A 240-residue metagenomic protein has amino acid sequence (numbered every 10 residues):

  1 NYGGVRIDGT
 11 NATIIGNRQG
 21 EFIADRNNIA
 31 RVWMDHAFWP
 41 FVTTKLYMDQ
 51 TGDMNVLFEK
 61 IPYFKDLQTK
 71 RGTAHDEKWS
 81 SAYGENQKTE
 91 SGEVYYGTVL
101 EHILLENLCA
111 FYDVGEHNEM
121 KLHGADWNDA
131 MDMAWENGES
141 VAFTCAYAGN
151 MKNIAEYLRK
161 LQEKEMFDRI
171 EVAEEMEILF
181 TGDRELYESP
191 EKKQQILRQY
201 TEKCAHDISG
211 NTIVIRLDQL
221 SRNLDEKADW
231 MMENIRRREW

Functional and structural regions predicted by a protein language model:
N1, I15, R31-W39, T43-T51 (+4 more regions): Anionic coordination/interaction segments
N1-E116, V141-M151: Aromatic-rich carbohydrate-recognition surfaces in CAZymes
G20-I29, N128-S140, G210-D218: Glycine- and acidic
F64, G124-D129, R169-M176: A glycine-rich phosphate-binding loop feature that marks nucleotide/adenosyl-phosphate handling sites
D66-H75, D132-W135, E174-G182: Eukaryote-specific, cytoplasm-facing alpha-helical/coiled-coil scaffolding segments in long proteins
G115, K121, A125-I154: Mobile "lid/hinge" segments at catalytic clefts and subdomain interfaces of large enzymes
A146-W240: Catalytic cores of carbohydrate-active enzymes
